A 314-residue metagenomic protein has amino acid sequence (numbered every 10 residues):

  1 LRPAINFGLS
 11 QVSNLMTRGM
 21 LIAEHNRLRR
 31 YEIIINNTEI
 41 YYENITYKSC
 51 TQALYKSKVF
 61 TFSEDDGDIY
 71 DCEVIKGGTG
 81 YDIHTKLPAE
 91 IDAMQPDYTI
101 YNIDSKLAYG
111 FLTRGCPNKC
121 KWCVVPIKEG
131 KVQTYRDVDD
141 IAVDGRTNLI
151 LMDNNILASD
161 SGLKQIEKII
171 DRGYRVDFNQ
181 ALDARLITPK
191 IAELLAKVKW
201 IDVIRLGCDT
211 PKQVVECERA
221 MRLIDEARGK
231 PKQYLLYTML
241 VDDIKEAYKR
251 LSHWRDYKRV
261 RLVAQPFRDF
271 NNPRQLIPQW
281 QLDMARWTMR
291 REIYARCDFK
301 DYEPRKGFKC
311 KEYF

Functional and structural regions predicted by a protein language model:
L1-Y109: Glycine-rich beta-alpha loop elements in corrinoid/cobalamin-binding modules across cobalamin-dependent enzymes
F7, A53-T61, V124-A220, K232-V241 (+1 more regions): Core AdoMet radical
S13-L15, R27-R30, D104-D140: Canonical Radical SAM [4Fe-4S] cluster-binding loop centered on the CxxxCxxC motif and its immediate flanking residues
M16-T17, K119-C123, R305-F314: N-terminal pre-core extensions flanking Radical SAM catalytic domains
I35, Y70-H84, P88-M94, K168-D177 (+2 more regions): Structural alpha-beta junctions
F62-D65, D82-K86, K119, E129-K131 (+3 more regions): Short catalytic/ligand-binding loop motif for oxyanion handling, primarily in non-cytosolic enzymes, centered on
D65-G67, K86-L87, D160-L163, T188-I191 (+3 more regions): A short acidic (Asp/Glu
N148-I150, K199-R205, K212-K300: Conserved C-terminal portion of the radical SAM core fold that forms the substrate/S-adenosylmethionine-binding
